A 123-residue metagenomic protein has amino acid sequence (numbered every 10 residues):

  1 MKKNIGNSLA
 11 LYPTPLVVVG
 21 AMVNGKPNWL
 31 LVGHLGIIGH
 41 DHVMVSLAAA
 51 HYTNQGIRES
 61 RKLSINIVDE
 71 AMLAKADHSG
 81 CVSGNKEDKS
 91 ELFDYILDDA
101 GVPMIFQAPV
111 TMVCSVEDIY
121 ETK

Functional and structural regions predicted by a protein language model:
M1-L31, G36-K123: Active-site-proximal mixed secondary-structure blocks
